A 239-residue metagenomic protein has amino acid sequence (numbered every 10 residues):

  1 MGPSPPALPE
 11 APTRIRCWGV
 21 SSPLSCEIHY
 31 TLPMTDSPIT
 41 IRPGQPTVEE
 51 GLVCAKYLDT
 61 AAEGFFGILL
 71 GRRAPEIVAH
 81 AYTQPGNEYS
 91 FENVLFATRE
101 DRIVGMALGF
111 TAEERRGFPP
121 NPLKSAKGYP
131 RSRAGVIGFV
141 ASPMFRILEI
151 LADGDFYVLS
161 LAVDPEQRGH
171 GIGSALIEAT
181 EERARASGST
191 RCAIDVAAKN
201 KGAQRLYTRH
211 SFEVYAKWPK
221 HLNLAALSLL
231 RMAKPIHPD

Functional and structural regions predicted by a protein language model:
S25-E49, H237-D239: Conserved N-terminal entry element of GNAT/NAT acetyltransferase domains
T40-C54, I68, A112: A short beta-loop-alpha structural element at the N-terminal edge of CoA-dependent acyl/N-acetyltransferase catalytic
R72-V94, R99, F145-I147: Active-site rim helix/loop that mediates acceptor-substrate recognition in acyltransferases
F96, R102-T111, Y157, A162: Conserved beta-strand in the GNAT
E114-D155: Conserved acyl-donor/pantetheine-binding loop and adjacent beta-alpha core of acyl/acetyltransferases and related
D155-F156, A184-D195: Conserved GNAT acetyl-CoA-binding A-motif
G169-E182, R205, R209: Conserved acetyl-CoA-binding loop-helix of GNAT-fold acetyltransferases
T190-Q204, R209-H210, K217-D239: C-terminal "cap" of GNAT-fold acetyltransferases
